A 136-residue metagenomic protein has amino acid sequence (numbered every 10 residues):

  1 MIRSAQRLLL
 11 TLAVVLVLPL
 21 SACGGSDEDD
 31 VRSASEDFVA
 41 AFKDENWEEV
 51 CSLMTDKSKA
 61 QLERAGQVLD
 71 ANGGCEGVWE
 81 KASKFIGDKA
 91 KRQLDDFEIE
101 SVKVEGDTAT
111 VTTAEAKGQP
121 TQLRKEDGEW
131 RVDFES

Functional and structural regions predicted by a protein language model:
M1-L12: Bacterial N-terminal signal peptides that target proteins for export
P19-A22: C-terminal motif of bacterial Sec signal peptides marking the signal peptidase cleavage site
G24-D27: Bacterial signal peptide processing site
R32, W47-V102: Short solvent-exposed beta->alpha transition segments
F38, F42-V50: Short helix-adjacent coil turns
K103-D107: Ser/Thr- and Asn-enriched, surface-exposed coil loops between beta-strands
T110-T113, G118-S136: Short beta-strand edge/turn micro-motifs at domain boundaries
